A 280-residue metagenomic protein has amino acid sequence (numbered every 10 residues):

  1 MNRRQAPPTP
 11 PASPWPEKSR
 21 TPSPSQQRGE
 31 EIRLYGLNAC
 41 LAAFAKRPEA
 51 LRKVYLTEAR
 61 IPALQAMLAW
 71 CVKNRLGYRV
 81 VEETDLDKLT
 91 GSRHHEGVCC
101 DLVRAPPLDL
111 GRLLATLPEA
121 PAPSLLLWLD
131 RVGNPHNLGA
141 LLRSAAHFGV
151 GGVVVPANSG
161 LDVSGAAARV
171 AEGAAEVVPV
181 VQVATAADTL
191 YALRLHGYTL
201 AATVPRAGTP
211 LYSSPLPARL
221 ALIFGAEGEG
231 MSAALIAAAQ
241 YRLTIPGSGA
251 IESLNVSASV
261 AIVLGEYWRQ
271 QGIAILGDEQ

Functional and structural regions predicted by a protein language model:
M1-E119, E279-Q280: N-terminal positively charged helical leader segments and presequences
G36, D130, N137, S253-N255: Active-site helix-initiating loop/hinge in glycosyltransferases
L41, H147, A166-A174, A233-Q280: Structured adenosyl-cofactor binding patch, chiefly the S-adenosyl-L-methionine
A42, E49, L56, L76 (+1 more regions): RNA substrate-binding interface of SAM-dependent RNA methyltransferases
A63, G160-A166, E229-L235: Short, glycine/polar-rich helix-capping loops at beta-to-alpha or helix-loop-helix junctions that flank or form
E82, V103, D130, P156-A157 (+5 more regions): Short beta->alpha connector loops at strand-helix junctions that form conserved, small/polar/Pro-enriched
H136-A140, M231, V256: Short glycine/serine/threonine-rich phosphate/pyrophosphate-binding segments that cradle anionic phosphate groups
A201-N255: Active-site/ligand-binding-proximal alpha/beta "capping" segment
